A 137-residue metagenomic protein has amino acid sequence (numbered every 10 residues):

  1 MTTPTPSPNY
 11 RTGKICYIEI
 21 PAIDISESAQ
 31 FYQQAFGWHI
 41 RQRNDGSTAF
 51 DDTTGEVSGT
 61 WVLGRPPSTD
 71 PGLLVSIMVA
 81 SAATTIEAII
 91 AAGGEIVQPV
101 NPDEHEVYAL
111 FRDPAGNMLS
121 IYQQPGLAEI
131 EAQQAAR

Functional and structural regions predicted by a protein language model:
M1-E27, E56, G72-V75, Q124-R137: N-terminal beta-strand motif that seeds the catalytic metal site of vicinal oxygen chelate
T2, T60-V62, G72, A88 (+1 more regions): Residue-level hotspots at or immediately adjacent to binding/recognition sites across diverse folds
T12-I15, E19-S58: Core segments of cupin and vicinal oxygen chelate
I25, S76-M118: Vicinal oxygen chelate
H39-D45, P99-N101, G126-A132: Conserved catalytic-core motifs of GNAT/GCN5-like acyltransferases
N44-S47, T69-P71, D103-V107: Short acidic/glycine-enriched loop/turn segments that link adjacent beta-strands
F50-G55, F111-P114, Q124: Active-site beta-strand termini and strand-to-loop segments that position acidic
E56-T60, G116-M118: Short, charged/polar, Gly/Pro-enriched secondary-structure boundary elements
